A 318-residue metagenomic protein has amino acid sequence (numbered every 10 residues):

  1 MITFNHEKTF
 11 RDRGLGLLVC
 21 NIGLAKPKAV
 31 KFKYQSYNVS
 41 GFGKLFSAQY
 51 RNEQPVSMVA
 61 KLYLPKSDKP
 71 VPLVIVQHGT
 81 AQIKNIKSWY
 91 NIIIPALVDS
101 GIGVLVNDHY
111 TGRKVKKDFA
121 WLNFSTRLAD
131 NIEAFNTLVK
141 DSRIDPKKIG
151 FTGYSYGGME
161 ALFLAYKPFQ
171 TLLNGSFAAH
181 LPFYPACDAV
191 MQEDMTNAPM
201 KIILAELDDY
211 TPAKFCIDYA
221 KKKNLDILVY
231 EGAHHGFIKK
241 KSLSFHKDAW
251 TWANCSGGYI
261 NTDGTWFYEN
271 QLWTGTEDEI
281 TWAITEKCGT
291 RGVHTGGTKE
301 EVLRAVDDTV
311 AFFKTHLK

Functional and structural regions predicted by a protein language model:
K26-D68: N-terminal cap/lid segment of alpha/beta-hydrolase-fold proteins
A60, P70-G79: Short beta-strand element of the alpha/beta-hydrolase
I86-V106: Short amphipathic alpha-helix adjacent to the substrate-entry channel of hydrolases
W89, T211-K221: Short alpha-helix in the alpha/beta-hydrolase fold that links the catalytic acid
A120-S142, F163: Alpha/beta-hydrolase active-site loop
R143-S155: Alpha/beta-hydrolase fold nucleophile elbow
I202-L204: Short beta-strand/loop motif that positions the catalytic acidic residue of the alpha/beta-hydrolase fold
K222-L225, E231-K318: Alpha/beta-hydrolase-fold serine-hydrolase catalytic core, especially in secreted/extracellular enzymes
